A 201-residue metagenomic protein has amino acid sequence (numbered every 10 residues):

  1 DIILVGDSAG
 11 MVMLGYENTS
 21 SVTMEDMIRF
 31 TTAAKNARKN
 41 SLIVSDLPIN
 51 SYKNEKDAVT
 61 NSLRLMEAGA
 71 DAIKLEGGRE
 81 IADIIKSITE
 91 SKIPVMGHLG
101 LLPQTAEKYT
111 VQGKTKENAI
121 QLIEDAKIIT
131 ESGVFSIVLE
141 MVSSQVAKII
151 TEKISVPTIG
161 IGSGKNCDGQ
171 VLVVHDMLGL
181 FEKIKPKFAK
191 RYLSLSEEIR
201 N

Functional and structural regions predicted by a protein language model:
D1-N201: Alpha/beta enzyme core
